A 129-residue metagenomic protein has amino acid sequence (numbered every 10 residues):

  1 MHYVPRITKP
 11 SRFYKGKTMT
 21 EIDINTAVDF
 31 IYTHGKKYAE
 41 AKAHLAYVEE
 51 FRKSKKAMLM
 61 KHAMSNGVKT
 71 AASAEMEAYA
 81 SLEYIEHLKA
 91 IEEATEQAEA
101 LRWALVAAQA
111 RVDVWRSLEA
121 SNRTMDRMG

Functional and structural regions predicted by a protein language model:
Y3-V4: Short hydrophobic alpha-helical segments enriched in small aliphatic residues
R12-A39: Short, charge-rich amphipathic alpha-helices with coiled-coil/heptad character
Y14, E21, N25, G67-A74 (+1 more regions): N-proximal short alpha-helices
K42-L45, E49, K53-S54, K89-N122: Long amphipathic alpha-helical coiled-coil segments
L45-M76: Extended alpha-helical coiled-coil "stalk/arm" regions that act as elongated linkers or oligomerization scaffolds
N66-Q97: Short, glycine/alanine-rich amphipathic alpha-helical segment that often forms an alpha-turn-alpha hairpin
T124-G129: Short acidic DE-rich linear segments
